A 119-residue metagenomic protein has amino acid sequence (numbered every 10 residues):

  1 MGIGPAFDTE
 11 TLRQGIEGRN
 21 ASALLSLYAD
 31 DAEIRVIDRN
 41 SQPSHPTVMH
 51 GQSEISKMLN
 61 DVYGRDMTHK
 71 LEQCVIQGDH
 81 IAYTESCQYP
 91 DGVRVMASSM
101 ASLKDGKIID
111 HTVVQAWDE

Functional and structural regions predicted by a protein language model:
M1-S26, D30: Short, low-complexity N-terminal intrinsically disordered segments enriched in polar/charged residues
G15-L24, P46, L59-V62, E119: Phosphate-binding glycine-rich loops and adjacent basic patches that engage nucleotide phosphates, nucleic-acid
G18, S22, E54, I109: Short, flexible micro-motifs
L27-I76: A solvent-exposed, acidic/Ser-Thr-rich amphipathic alpha-helical stretch
K57-E119: A beta-strand edge to alpha-helix "cap/lid" segment located at domain peripheries
